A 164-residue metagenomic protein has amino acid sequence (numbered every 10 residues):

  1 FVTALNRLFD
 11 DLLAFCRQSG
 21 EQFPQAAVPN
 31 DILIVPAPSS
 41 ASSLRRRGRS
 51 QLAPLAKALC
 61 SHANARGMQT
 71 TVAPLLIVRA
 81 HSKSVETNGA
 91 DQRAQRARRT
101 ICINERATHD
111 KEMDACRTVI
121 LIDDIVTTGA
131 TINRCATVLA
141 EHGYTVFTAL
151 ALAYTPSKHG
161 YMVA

Functional and structural regions predicted by a protein language model:
F1-V119, A130-A164: Conserved PRPP/pyrophosphate-binding segment of the phosphoribosyltransferase/PRPP-pathway fold
I122-D123: Short beta-strand immediately N-terminal to the catalytic nucleophile in serine-hydrolase-like folds
